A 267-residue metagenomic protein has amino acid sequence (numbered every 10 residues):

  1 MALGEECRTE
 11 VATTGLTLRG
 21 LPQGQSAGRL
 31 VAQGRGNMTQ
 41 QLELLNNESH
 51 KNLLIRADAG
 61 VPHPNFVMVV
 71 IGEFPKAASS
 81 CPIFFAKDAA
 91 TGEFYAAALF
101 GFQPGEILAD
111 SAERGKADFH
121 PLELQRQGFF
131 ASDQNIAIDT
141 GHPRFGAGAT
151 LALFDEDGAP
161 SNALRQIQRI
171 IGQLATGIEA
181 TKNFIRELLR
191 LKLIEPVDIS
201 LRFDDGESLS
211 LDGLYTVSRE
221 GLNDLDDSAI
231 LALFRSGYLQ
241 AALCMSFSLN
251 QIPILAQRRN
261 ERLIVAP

Functional and structural regions predicted by a protein language model:
E6, V11-A12, L16-L30: Short, low-complexity intrinsically disordered segments enriched in A/P/G/S/L with frequent Arg, especially at protein
G28-L99: Short, extreme N-terminal leader segments that mark the start of a protein/domain
H63-V67, G72-K76, S111-E123, I185-L193: Short, solvent-exposed secondary-structure boundary motifs
A78, F119-L122, E179, V217: Short, well-structured alpha-helical interface segments that form or flank functional binding sites
P82, G128-F130, G221: Short, surface-exposed charged micro-motifs
E93-E156: Aromatic- and glycine-enriched beta-alpha-beta binding-site module
D133-P267: A contiguous, surface-oriented mixed alpha/beta subdomain in the mid-to-C-terminal portion of proteins that forms
